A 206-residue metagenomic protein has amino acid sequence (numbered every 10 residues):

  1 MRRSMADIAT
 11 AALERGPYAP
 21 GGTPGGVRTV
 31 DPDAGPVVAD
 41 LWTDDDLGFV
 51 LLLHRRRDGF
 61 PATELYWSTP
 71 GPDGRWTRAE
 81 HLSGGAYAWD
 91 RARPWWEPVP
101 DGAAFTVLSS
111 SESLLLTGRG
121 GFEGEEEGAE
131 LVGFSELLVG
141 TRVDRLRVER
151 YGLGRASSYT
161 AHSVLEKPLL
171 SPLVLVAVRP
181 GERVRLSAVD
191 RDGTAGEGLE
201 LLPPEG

Functional and structural regions predicted by a protein language model:
M1-D7: Charged, compositionally biased non-catalytic regions
R2, V37-D45, F49: Conserved phosphate-interacting/catalytic interface
I8-G26, V50, R55-E125: A general sequence property marking short-to-moderate contiguous segments in secreted/outer-membrane adhesion
P32-P36: Eukaryotic non-catalytic protein-interaction modules, chiefly N-terminal intrinsically disordered
D44, R56, G71, R150 (+1 more regions): Acidic surface patches and DE-rich sequence motifs
L47-H54, S135-L137: Short beta-strand elements that form the blades of beta-propeller/WD-repeat-like and other beta-sheet-rich scaffold
G128-G206: Ser/Thr-rich low-complexity repeats and stalk/linker segments
